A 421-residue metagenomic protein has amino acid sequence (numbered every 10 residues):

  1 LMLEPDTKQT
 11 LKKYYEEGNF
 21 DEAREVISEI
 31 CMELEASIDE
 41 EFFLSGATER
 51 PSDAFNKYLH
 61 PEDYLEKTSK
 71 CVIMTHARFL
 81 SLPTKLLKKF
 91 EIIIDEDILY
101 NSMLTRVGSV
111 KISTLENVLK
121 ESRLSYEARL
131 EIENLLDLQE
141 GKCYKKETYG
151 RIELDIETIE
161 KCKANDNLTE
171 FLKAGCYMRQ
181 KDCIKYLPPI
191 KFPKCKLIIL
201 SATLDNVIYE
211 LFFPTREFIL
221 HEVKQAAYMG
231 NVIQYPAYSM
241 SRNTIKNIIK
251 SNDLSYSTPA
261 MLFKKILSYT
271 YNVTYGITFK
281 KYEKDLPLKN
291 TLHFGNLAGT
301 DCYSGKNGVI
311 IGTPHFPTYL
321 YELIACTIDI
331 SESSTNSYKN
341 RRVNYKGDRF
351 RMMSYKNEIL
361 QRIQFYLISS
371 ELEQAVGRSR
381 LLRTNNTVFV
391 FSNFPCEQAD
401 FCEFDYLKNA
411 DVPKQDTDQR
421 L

Functional and structural regions predicted by a protein language model:
L1-L421: ASCE RecA-like P-loop NTPase motor cores that couple ATP hydrolysis to mechanical translocation on nucleic acids
